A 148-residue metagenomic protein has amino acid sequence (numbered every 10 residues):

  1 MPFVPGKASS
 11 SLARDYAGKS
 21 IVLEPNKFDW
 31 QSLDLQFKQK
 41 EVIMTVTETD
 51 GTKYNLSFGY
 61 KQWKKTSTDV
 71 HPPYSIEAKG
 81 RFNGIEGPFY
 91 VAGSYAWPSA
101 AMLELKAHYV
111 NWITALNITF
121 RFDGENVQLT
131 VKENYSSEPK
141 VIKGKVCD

Functional and structural regions predicted by a protein language model:
M1-D148: Peripheral terminal and inter-domain segments
